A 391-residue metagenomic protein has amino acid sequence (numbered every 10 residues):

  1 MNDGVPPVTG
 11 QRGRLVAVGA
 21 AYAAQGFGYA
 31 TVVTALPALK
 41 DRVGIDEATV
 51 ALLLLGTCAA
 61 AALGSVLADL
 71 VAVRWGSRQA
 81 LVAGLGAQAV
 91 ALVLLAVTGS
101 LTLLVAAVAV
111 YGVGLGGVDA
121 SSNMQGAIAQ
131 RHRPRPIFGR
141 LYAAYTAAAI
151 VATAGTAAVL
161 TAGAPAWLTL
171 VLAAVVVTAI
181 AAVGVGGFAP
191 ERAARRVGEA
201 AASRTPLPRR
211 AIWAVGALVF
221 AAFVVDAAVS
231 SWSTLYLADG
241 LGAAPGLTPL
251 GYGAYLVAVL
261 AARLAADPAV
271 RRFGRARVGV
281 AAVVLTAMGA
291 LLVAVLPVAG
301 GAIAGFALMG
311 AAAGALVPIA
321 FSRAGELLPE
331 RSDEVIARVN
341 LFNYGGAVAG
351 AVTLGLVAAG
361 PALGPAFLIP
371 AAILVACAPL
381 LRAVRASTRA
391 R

Functional and structural regions predicted by a protein language model:
T34-A48, S231-L247: Short amphipathic helix-loop junctions that connect adjacent transmembrane helices in Major Facilitator Superfamily/SLC
L39-K40, V71-A72, A158-G163, L237-A238 (+3 more regions): Interfacial helix-cap and linker-helix signal at transmembrane-aqueous boundaries of multi-pass secondary transporters
G44, G76, V97-T102, G242 (+1 more regions): Helix-breaking motifs and short loop linkers at transmembrane-helix boundaries and internal kinks in secondary membrane
L63-S77, L160, A262-R275, A358-A359: Helix-to-loop junctions at the C-terminal end of transmembrane segments in multipass secondary transporters
L63-T102: Conserved MFS/SLC helix-loop-helix module at the cytosolic interface between two early adjacent transmembrane helices
R78-L81, G279-V280, F367: Primarily marks hydrophobic transmembrane alpha-helices of the MFS/SLC 12-helix fold
G117-H132, A315-L328: Intracellular juxtamembrane helix-capping segments at the cytosolic ends of symmetry-related transmembrane helices
L141-A189: Helix-loop-helix hairpin linking two adjacent transmembrane segments in secondary transporters
